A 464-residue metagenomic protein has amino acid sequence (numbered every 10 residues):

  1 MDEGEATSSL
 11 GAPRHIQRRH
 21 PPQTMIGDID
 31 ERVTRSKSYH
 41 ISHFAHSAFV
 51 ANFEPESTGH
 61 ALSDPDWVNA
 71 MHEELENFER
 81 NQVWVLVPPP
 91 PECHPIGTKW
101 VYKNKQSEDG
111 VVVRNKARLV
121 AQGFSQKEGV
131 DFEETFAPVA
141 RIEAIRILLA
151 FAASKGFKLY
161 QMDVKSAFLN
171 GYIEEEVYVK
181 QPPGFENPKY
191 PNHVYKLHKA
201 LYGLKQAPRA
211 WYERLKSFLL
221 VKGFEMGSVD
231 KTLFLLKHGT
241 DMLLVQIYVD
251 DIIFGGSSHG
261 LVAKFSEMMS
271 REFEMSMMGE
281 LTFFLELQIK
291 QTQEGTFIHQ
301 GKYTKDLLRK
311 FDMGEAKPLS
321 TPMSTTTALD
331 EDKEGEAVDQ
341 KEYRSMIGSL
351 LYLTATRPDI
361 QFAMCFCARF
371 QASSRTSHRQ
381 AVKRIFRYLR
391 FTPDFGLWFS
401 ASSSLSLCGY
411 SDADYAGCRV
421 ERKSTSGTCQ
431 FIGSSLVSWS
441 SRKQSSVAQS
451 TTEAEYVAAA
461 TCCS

Functional and structural regions predicted by a protein language model:
M1-L201, K205-S228, L233: Chromodomain-type histone methyl-lysine reader module
I16, R35, F49-N52, A61-H72 (+13 more regions): Intrinsic disorder
S57-D66, A70-E73, R80, S217-V221 (+6 more regions): Alpha-helical coiled-coil heptad-repeat oligomerization segments
M71, M162, V179, M242 (+5 more regions): Methionine-biased hydrophobic packing positions in alpha-helices, especially within tandem helical repeat solenoids
E79, W84, E108-V112, G123 (+9 more regions): Short helix-interrupting loop/turn segments at helix-coil junctions
R114, L119, F132-A140, I145 (+9 more regions): Divalent metal-binding acidic/histidine catalytic loops
M226-V229, I253-H299, R309: Polymerase palm active-site segment centered on the conserved acidic dipeptide of motif C
